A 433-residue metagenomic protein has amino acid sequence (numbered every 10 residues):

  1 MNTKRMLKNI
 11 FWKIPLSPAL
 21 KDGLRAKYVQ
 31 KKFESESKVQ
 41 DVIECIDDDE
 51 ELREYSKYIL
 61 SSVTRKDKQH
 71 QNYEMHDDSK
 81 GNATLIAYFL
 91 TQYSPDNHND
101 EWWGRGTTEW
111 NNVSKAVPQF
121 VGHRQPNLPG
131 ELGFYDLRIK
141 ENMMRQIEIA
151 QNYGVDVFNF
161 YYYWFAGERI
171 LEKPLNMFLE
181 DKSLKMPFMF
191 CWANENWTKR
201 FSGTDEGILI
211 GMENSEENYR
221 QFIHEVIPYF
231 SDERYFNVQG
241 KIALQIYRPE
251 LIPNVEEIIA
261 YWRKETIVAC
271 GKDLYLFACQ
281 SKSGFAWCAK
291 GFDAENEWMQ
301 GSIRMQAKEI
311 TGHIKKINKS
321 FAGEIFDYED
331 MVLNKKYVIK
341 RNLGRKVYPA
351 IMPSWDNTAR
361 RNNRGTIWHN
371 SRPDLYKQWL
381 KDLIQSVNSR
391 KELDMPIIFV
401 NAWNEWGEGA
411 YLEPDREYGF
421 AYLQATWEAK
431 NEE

Functional and structural regions predicted by a protein language model:
M1-E50: Boundary detector for helix-to-coil junctions that initiate low-complexity/charged tails
S37-E433: Glycan-processing catalytic domains of CAZymes
